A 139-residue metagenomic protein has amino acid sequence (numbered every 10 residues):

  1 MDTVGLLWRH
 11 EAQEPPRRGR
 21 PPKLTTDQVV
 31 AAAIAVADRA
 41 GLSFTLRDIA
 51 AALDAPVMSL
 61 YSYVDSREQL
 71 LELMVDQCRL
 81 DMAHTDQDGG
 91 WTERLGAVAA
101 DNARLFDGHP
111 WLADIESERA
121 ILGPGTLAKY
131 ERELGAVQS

Functional and structural regions predicted by a protein language model:
M1-K23: N-terminal intrinsically disordered/low-complexity leader segments
R20, L24, D65, G89-E93 (+1 more regions): Residues at secondary-structure transition points
Q28, A32, D38-Q69: Helix-turn-helix
Q28-A35, R39, Q69-H84, A97-D101 (+1 more regions): Alpha-helical structural segments
V36, L105, A136: Short alpha-helical functional segments enriched in proximate histidine and acidic residues
D48-A52, G125-Y130: Short acidic alpha-helix initiation/capping motifs at coil-to-helix transition points, especially at protein N-termini
A83-A128: Hydrophobic alpha-helical connector segments
S117, L134-Q138: Amphipathic alpha-helical segments within well-ordered protein domains
